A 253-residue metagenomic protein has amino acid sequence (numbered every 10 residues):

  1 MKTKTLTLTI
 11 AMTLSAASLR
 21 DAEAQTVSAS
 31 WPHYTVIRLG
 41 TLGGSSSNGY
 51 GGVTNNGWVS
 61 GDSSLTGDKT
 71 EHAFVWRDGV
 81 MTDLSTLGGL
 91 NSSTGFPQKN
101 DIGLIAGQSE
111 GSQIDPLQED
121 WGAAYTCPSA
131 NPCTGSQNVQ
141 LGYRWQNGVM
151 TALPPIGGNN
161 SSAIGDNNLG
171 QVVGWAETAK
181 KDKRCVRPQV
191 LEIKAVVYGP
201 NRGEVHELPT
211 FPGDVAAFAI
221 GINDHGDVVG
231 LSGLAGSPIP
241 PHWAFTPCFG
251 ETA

Functional and structural regions predicted by a protein language model:
K2-I10, L14-A253: Residue-level hotspots at or immediately adjacent to binding/recognition sites across diverse folds
